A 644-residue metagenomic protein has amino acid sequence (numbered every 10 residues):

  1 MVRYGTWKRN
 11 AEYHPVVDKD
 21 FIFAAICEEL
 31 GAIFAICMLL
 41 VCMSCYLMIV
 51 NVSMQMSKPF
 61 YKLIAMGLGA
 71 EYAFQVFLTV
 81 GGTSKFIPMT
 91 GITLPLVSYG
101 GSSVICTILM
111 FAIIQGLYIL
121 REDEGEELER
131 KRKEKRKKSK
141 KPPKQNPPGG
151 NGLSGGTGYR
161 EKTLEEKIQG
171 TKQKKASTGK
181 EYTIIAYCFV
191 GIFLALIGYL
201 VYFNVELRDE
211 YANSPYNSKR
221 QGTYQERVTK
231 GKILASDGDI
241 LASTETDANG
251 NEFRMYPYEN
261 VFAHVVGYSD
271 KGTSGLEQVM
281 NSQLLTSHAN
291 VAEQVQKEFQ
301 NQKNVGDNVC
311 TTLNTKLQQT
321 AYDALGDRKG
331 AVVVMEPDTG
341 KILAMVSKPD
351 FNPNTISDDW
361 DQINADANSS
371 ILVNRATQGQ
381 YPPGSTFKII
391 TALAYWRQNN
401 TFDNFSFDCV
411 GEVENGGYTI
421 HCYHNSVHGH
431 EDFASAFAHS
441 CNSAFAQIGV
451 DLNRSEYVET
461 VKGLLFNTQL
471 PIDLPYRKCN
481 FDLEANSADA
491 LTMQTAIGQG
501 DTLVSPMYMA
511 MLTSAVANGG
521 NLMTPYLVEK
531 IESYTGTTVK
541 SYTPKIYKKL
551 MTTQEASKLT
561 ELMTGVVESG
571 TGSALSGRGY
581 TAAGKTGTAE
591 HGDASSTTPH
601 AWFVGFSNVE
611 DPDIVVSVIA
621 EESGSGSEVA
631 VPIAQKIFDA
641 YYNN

Functional and structural regions predicted by a protein language model:
M1-C37, M56-I64: Hydrophobic, glycine- and aromatic-enriched re-entrant/interface helices and adjoining loop segments
Y13, A25-E28, L68-Y72, L96-S103: Transmembrane helix-bundle signature of multi-pass membrane transporters/permeases
E29-Y46, S385, P506: Hydrophobic alpha-helical transmembrane segments
M43-M56, I114-E122: Structural signal for the C-terminal ends of transmembrane alpha-helices and the immediately following loop
V52-G91, V97, L559: Loop-to-helix entry and N-terminal half of a specific, functionally important transmembrane alpha helix in multi-pass
K85-L128: Transmembrane alpha-helices of multi-pass inner-membrane enzymes
R121, E126, R130, E134-W360 (+7 more regions): Periplasmic/cell-envelope proteins involved in peptidoglycan metabolism and beta-lactam response
D237, D338-S385, I390-V618, E622: Beta-lactam-recognizing serine transpeptidase/beta-lactamase-like catalytic domain environment
